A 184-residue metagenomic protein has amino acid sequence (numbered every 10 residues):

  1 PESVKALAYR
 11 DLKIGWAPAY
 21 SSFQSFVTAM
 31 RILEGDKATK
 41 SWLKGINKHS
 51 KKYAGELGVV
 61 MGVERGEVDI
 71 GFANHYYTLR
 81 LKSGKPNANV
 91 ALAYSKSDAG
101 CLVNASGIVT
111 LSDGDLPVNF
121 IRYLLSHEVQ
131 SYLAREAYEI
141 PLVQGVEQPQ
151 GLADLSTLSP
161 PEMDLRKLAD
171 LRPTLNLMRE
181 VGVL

Functional and structural regions predicted by a protein language model:
P1-V68: Extracytoplasmic ligand-binding site segments that recognize negatively charged/polar headgroups
I14-A19, Y123-E147: Periplasmic-binding protein-like
Y20-F23, Y76-L79, S97-G100, D115 (+1 more regions): Solvent-exposed loop/turn segments at secondary-structure junctions within structured extracellular/periplasmic domains
R31, V103-L116, L124, Y132-L133: A bilobed periplasmic-binding-protein/Venus flytrap-type ligand-binding module shared by bacterial periplasmic
W42-I46, K52-Y53, P86-S112: Periplasmic-binding protein-like
D69-N89: A ligand-binding cleft/hinge motif common to bilobed small-molecule-binding domains
P141-L184: An extracytoplasmic/periplasmic, membrane-proximal ligand-sensing/linker region
